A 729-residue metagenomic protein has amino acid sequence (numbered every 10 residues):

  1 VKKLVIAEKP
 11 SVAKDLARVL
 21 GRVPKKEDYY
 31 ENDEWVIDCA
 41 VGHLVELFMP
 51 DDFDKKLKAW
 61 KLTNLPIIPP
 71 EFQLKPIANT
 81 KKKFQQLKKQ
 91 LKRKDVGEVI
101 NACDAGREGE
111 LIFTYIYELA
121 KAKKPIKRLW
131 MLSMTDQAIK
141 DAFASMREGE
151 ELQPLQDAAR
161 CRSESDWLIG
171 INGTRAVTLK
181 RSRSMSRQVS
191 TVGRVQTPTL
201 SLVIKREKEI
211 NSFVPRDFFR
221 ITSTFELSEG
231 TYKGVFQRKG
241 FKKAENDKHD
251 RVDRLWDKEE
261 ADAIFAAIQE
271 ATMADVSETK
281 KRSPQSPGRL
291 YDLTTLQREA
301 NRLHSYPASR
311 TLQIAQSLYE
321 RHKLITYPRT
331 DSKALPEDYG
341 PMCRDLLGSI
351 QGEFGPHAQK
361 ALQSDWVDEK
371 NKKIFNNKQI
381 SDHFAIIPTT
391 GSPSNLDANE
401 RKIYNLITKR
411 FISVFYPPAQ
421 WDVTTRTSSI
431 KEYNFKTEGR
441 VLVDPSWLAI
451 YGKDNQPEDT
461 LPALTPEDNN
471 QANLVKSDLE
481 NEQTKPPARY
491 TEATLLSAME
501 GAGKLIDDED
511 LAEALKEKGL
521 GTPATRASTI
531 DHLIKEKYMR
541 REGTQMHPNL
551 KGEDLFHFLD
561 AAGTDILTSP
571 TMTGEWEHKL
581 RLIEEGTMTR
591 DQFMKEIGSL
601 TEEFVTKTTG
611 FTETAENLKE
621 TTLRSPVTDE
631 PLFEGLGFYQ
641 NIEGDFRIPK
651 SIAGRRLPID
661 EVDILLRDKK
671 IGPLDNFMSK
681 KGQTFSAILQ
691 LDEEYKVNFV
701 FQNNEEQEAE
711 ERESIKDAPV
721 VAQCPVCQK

Functional and structural regions predicted by a protein language model:
V1-I171, L255, D262, T460 (+1 more regions): Intrinsically disordered, low-complexity regulatory segments
V1-K2, A102-A105, S186-V189, K280-R289 (+4 more regions): Conserved short loop/turn motifs at secondary-structure junctions
K2-L4, T80, L91, L119 (+6 more regions): Basic, low-complexity terminal or inter-domain segments flanking catalytic cores
F72, Q85, R93-K94, A138-S223 (+3 more regions): C-terminal or mid-to-C-terminal helical accessory/interaction module adjacent to the motor/catalytic core
S184-T191, V203-D257, L303, P307: C-terminal helical "lid" subdomain and adjoining coupling/linker elements of P-loop NTPases
E245-Y291, G503: Metal- or metallocofactor-binding catalytic centers and their adjacent structured scaffolds across diverse enzyme
H322-K323, K537: Glycine-centered, phosphate/nucleic-acid-interacting loop/turn motifs that mediate DNA/RNA or nucleotide
